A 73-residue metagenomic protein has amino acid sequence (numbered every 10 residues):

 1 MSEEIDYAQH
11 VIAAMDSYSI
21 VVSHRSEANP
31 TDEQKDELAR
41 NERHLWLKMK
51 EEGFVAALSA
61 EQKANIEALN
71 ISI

Functional and structural regions predicted by a protein language model:
M1-I5, A64, A68-I73: Short intrinsically disordered terminal tails
S2-P30: N-terminal acidic leader/helix
Y18, E52, L69-I73: Short, leucine/isoleucine-rich alpha-helical interaction segments at C-terminal helix-coil junctions
S23-D36, F54-L58: Charged, low-complexity interaction regions
D32-L47: Short, charged, amphipathic alpha-helical segments
H44-E61: Amphipathic alpha-helical coiled-coil segments
